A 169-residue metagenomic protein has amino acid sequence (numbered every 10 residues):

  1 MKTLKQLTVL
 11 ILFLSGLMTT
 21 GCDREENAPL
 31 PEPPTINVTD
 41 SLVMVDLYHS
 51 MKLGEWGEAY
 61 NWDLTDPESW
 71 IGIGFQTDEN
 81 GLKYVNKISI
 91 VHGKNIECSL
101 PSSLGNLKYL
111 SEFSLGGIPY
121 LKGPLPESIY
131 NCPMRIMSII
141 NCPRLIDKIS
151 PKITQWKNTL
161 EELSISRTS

Functional and structural regions predicted by a protein language model:
M1-V9: Bacterial N-terminal signal peptides that target proteins for export
T8-L17: Bacterial N-terminal signal peptides
G16-T39: Bacterial Sec-dependent N-terminal signal peptides
H49-S102: LRR flanking "cap" motifs
V85, L110, L121-K122, M134-I136 (+2 more regions): Conserved hydrophobic position(s) of the canonical leucine-rich repeat
N86-I90, F113-G116, R135-I140, E161-I165: Conserved hydrophobic beta-strand positions in leucine-rich repeat
G93-K94, I118-P119, C142-R144, T168: Conserved "Asn-ladder"/turn position within leucine-rich repeats
L100-S102, K122-E127, I146-T154: The feature encodes a structural signal of leucine-rich repeats
